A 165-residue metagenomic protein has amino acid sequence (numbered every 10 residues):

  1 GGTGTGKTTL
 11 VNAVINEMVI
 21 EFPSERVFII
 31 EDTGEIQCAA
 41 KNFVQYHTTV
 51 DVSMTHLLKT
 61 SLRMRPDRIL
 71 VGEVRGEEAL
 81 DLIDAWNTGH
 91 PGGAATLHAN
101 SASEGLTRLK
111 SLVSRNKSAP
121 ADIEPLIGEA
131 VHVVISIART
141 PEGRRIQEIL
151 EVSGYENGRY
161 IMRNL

Functional and structural regions predicted by a protein language model:
T3, T9, A13-A130, S136-T140: Switch/coupling sub-region of P-loop NTPases
G128-L165: Conserved P-loop NTPase
